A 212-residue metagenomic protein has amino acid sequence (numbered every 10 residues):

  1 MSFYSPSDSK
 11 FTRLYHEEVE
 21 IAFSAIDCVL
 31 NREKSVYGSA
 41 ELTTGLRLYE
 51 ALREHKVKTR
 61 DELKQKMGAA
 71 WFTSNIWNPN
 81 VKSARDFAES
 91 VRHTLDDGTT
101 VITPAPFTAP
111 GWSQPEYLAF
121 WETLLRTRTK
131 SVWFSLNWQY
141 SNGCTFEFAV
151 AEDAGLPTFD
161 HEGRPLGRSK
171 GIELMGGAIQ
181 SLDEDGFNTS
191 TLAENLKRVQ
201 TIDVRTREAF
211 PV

Functional and structural regions predicted by a protein language model:
M1-V212: Conserved catalytic or regulatory cores that recognize and/or transform ribose-phosphate-containing ligands
